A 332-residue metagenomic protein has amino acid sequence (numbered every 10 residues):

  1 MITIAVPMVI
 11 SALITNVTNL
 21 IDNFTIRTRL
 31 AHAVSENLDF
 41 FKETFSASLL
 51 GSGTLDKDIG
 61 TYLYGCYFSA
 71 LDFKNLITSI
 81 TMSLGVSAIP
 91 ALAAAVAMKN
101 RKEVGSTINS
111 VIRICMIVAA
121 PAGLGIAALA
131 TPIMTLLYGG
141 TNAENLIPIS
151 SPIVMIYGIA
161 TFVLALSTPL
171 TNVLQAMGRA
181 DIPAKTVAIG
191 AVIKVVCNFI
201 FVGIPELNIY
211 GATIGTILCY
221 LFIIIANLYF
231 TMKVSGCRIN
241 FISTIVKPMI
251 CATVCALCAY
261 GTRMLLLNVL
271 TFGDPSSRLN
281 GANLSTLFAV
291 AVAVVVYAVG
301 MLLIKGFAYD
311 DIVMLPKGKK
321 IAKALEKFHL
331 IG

Functional and structural regions predicted by a protein language model:
I2, F68, A88, N100-I117 (+3 more regions): Interfacial transmembrane-helix starts/ends
S11, I189-I193, I209-F230, V292 (+1 more regions): Hydrophobic alpha-helical transmembrane segments
N23, I217-L267, V295-V313: C-terminal transmembrane helix end/exit motif
F40-D56, T61-T81, I112-I117: Alpha-helical transmembrane segments of polytopic membrane transporters and translocases
T81-M98, I108, T171: Helix-loop junctions and terminal segments of transmembrane helices in multi-pass membrane transport/translocation
A127-T161, G273-R278: Interfacial segments at transmembrane-helix termini and the short loops linking adjacent helices
I159-I189: Membrane-interface junctions at transmembrane-helix termini in multi-pass inner-membrane proteins
M264-G332: Membrane-proximal transmembrane or re-entrant/amphipathic helices at the cytosolic face
